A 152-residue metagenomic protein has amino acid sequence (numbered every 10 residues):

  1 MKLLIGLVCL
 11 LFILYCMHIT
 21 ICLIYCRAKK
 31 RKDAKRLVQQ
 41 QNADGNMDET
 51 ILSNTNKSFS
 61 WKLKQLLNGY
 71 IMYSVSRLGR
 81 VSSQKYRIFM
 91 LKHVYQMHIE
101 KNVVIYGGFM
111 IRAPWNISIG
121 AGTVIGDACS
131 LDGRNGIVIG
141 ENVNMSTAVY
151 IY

Functional and structural regions predicted by a protein language model:
M1-V94: Terminal amphipathic alpha-helical/low-complexity segments used for targeting or macromolecular assembly
N42, N46, N54-N56, N68 (+4 more regions): Detector for Asparagine
Q84, M97, K101-I105, F109 (+4 more regions): A structural motif detector for beta-strand N-caps
I88-H93, Y106-R112: Long amphipathic N-terminal alpha/beta scaffold segment
